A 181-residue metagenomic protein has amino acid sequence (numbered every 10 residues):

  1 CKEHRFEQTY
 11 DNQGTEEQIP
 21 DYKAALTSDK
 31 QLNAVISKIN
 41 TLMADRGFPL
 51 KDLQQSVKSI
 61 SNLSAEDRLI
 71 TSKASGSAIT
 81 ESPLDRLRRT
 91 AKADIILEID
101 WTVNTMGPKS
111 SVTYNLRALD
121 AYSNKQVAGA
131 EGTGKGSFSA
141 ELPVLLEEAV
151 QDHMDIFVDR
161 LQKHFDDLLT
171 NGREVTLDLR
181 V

Functional and structural regions predicted by a protein language model:
C1-F6, D45-R46, Y122-V181: C-terminal/domain-edge helix-coil "capping" segments
F6-A91, V181: N-terminal segment of the mature soluble domain
Q31-N33, A78-E81, E98, I156-Q162: Short amphipathic alpha-helical surface micro-motifs
I60-A74, N115-A130, L161-D166: Short flexible/disordered coil segments
A65-E81, M106-R117, A140-V144, E148: Short N-terminal secondary-structure initiator segments
L84-A93, F165-R173: Short, surface-exposed loop and linker segments with low hydrophobicity and enrichment for Pro/Ser/Thr
A91-F138: Amphipathic beta-strand/beta-sheet edge segments enriched in Tyr/Trp
